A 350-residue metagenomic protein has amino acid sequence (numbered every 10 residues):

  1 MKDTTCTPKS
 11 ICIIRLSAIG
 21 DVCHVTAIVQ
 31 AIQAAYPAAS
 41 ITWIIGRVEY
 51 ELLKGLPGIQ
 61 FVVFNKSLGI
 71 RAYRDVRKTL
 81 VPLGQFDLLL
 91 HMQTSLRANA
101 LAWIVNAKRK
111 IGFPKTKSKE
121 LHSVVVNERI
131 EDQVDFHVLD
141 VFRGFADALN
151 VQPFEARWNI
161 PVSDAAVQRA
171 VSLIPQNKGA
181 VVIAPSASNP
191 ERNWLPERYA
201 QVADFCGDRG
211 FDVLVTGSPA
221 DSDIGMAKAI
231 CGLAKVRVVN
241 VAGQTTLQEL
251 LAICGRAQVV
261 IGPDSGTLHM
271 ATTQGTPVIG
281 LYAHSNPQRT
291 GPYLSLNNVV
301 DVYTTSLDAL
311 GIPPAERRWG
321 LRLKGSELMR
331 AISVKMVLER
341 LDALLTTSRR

Functional and structural regions predicted by a protein language model:
M1-R350: Catalytic machinery of carbohydrate-active enzymes, primarily nucleotide-sugar-dependent glycosyltransferases
